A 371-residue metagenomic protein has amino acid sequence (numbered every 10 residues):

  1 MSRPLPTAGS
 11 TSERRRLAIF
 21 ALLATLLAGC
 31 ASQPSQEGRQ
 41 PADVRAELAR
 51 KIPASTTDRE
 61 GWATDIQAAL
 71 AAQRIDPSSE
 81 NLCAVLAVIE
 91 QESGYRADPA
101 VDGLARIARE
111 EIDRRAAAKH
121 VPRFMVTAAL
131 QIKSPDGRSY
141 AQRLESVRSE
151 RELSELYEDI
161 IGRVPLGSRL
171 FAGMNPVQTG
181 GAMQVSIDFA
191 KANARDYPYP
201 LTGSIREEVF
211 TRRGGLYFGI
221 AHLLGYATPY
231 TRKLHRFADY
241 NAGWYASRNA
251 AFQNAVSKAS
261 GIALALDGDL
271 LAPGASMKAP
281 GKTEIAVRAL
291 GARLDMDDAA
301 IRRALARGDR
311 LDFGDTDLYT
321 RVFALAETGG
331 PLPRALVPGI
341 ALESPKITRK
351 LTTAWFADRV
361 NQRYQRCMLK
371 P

Functional and structural regions predicted by a protein language model:
M1-P6, T11-L17, L22-L23, L27-P371: Cell-wall glycan-active module
